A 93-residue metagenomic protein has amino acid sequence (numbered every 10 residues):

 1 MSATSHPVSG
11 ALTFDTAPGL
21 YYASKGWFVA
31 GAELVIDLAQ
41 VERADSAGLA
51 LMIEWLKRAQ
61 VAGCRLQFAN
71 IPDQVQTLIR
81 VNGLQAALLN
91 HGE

Functional and structural regions predicted by a protein language model:
M1-A47, I53-E93: STAS-like cytosolic regulatory interaction modules
